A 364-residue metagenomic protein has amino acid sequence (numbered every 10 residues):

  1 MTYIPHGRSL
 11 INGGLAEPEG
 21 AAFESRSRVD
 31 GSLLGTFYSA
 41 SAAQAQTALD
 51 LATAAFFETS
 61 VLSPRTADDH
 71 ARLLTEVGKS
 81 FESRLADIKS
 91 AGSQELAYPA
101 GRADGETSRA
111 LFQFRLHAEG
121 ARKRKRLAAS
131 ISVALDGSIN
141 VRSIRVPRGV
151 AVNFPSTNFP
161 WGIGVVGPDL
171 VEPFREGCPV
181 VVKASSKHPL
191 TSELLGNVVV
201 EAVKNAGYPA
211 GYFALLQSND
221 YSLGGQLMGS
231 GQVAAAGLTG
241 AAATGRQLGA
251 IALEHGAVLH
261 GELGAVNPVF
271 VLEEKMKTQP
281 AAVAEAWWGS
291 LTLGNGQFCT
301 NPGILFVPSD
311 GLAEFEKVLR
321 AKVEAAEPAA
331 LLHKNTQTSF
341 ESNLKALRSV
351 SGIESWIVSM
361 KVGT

Functional and structural regions predicted by a protein language model:
M1-I139, N205: N-terminal Rossmann-like NAD(P)+-binding subdomain of aldehyde/semialdehyde dehydrogenases
I4, V198-A202, A243-T364: ALDH superfamily catalytic-core signature
V29-T36, R72, G207-P209, V233 (+2 more regions): Conserved C-terminal structural/oligomerization subdomain of aldehyde/semialdehyde dehydrogenase
L33-A40, F57-V61, V152-N153, F270-V271 (+1 more regions): Short, well-ordered beta-strand elements within core beta-sheets of diverse protein domains
S41, A45, A67-H70, L74 (+15 more regions): Generic structural signal for well-ordered, non-membrane alpha-helical segments in soluble metabolic enzymes
T66-H70, K183, I304: Short, cationic motifs built from Arg/Lys/His that form the positively charged side of catalytic pockets
K125-V283, W288, S309, A313: Rossmann-like NAD(P) dinucleotide-binding subdomain of oxidoreductase/dehydrogenase enzymes
